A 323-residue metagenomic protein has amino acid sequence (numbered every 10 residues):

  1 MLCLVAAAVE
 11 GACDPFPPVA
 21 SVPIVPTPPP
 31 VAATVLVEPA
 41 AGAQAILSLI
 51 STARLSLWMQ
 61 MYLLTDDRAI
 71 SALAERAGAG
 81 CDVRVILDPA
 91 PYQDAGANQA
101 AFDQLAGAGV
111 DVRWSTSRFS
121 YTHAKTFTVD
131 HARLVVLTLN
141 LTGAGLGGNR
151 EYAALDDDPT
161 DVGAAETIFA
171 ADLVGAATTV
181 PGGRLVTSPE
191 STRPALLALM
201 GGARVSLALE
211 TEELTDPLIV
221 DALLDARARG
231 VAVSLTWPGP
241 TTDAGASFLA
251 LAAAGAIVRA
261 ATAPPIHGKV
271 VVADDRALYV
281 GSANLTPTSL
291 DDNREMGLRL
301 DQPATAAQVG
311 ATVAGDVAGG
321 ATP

Functional and structural regions predicted by a protein language model:
M1-A7: Sec-dependent N-terminal signal peptides
V9-A12: C-terminal motif of bacterial Sec signal peptides marking the signal peptidase cleavage site
P15-A53, Q60-A203, P217-D225, R229-A277 (+2 more regions): HKD-type phospholipase D/PLD-like phosphodiesterase module
T211: Catalytic toxin/effector domains delivered as secreted proteins or via bacterial secretion systems
G315-P323: Charge-patterned, long linear interaction tracts outside catalytic cores
